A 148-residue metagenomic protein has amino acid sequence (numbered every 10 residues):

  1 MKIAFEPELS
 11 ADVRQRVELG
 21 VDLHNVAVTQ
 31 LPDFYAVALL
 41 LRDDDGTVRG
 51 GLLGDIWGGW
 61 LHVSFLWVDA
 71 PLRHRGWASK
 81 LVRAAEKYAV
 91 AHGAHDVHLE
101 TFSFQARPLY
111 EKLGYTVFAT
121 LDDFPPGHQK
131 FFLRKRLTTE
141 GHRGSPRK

Functional and structural regions predicted by a protein language model:
M1-L9, T139-G144, K148: Conserved N-terminal entry element of GNAT/NAT acetyltransferase domains
I3-S64, D69, F104, T120-D123 (+1 more regions): Acetyl-CoA-dependent GNAT
V17, Y110, Y115: Conserved active-site tyrosine of GNAT-family acetyltransferases
L72, G76-A84: Conserved acetyl-CoA pyrophosphate-binding loop and the N-cap/start of the following alpha-helix in GNAT-like
A89-F102: Conserved GNAT acetyl-CoA-binding A-motif
H98-E100, T116-F132: Conserved catalytic-core motifs of GNAT/GCN5-like acyltransferases
